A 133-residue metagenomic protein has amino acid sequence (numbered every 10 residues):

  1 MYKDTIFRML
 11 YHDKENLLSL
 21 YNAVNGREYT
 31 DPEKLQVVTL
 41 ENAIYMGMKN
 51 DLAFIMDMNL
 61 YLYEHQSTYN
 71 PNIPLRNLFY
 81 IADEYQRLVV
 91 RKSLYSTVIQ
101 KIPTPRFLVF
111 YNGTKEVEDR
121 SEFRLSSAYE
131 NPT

Functional and structural regions predicted by a protein language model:
M1-T133: Accessory alpha/beta interaction modules
